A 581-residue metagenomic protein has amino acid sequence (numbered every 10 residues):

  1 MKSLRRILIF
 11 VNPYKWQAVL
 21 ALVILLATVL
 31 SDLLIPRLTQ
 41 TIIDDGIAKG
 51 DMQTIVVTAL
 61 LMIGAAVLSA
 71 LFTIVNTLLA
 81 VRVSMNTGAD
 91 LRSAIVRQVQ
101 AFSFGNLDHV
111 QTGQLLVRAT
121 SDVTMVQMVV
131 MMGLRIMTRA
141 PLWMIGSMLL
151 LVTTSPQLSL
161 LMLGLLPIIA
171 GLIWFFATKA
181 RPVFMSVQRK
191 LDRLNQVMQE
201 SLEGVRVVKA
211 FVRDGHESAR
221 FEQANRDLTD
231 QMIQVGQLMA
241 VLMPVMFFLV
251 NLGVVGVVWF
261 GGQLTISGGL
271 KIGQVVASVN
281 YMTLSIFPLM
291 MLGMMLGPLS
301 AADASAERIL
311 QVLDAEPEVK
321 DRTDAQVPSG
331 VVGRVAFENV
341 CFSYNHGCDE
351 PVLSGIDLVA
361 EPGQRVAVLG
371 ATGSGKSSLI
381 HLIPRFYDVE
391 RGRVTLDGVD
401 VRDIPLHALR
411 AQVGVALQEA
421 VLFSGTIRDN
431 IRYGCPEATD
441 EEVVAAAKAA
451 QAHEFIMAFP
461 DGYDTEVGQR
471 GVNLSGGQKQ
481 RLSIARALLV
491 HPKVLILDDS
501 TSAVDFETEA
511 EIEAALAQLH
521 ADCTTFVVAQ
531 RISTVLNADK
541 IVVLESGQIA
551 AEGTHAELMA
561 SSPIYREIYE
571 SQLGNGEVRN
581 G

Functional and structural regions predicted by a protein language model:
M1-I35, T39, D44-M62, L68 (+15 more regions): Membrane-integrated ABC transporters
P13, Q17-L30, M132-V187, W259-L270: Transmembrane helices of ABC transporter permease
M62-T73, L166-P167, I173, M239-G253 (+1 more regions): Hydrophobic alpha-helical segments in the permease module
V99, F221, I309, F337-N339: Conserved catalytic Walker-motif region of ABC-type ATPase nucleotide-binding domains
Q111-G113, S186-Q234, D324: Loop segments that connect adjacent transmembrane helices in multi-pass transporters
E203, R213, Q237, V254 (+1 more regions): Cytosolic ends of transmembrane helices, especially the final helix of ABC transmembrane type-1 domains
P328-G581: ABC-type nucleotide-binding domain
